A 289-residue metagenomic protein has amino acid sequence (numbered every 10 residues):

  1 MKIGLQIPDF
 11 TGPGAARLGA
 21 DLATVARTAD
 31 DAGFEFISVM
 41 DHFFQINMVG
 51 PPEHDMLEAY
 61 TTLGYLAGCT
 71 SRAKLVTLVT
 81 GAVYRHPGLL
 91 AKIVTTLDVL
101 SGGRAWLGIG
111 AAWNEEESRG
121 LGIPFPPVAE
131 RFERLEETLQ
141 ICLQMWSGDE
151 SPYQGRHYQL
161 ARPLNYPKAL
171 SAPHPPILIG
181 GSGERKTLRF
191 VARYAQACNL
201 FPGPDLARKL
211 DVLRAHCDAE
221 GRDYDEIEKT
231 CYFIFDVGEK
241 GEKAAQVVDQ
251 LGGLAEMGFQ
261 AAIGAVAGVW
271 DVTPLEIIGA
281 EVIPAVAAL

Functional and structural regions predicted by a protein language model:
M1-L289: Active-site-adjacent structural elements that line small-molecule/cofactor binding pockets in enzymes
